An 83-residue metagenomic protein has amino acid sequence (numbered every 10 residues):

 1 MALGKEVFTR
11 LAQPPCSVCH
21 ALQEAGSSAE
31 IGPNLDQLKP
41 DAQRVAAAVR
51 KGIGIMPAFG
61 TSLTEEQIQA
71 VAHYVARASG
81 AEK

Functional and structural regions predicted by a protein language model:
M1-L11, K83: Electrostatic cytochrome c docking/interface patches
A2, E6, A47, Q69 (+1 more regions): Replace "anionic and nucleotidyl ligands
K5-T9, S17-I53, A58-S62: Gly/Gly-Pro-rich "capping" loops immediately C-terminal to redox-active cysteine motifs in periplasmic/lumenal
L11, G52, V75-A78: Alpha-helix boundary/capping residues
P14: Cys/His-enriched microdomains
T61-K83: C-terminal capping alpha-helices of c-type cytochrome domains
